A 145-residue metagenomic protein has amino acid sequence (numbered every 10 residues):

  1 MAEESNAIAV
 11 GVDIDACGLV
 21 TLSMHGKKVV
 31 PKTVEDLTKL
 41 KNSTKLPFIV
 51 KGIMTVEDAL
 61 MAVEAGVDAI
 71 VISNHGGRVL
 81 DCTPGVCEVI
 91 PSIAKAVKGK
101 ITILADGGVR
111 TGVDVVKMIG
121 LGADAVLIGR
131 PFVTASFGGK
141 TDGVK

Functional and structural regions predicted by a protein language model:
M1-A105, G112-S136: Alpha/beta enzyme core
D124, G138-K145: Internal helix-turn-beta structural module
